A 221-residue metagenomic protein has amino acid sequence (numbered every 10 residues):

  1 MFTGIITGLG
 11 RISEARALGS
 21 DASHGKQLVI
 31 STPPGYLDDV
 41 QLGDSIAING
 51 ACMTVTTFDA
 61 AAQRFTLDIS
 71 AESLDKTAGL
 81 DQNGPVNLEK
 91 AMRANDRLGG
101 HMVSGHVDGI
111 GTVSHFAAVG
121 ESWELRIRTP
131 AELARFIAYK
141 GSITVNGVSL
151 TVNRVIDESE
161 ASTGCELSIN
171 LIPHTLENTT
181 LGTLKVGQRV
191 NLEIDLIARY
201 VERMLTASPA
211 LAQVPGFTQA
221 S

Functional and structural regions predicted by a protein language model:
M1-S221: Conserved loop->alpha-helix
